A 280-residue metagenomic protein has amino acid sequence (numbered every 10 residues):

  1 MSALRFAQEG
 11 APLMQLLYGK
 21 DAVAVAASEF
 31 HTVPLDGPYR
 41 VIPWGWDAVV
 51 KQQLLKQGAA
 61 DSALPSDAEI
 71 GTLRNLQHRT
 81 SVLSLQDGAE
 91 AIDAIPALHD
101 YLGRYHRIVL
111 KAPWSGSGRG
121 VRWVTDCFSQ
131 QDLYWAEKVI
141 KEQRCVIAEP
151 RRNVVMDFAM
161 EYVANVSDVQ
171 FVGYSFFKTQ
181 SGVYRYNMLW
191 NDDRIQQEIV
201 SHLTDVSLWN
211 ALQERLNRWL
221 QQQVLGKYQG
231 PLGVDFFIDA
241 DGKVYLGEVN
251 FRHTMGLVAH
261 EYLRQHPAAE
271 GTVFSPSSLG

Functional and structural regions predicted by a protein language model:
A3-M14, L76-T80, S129-Y134, T204-R218: Well-ordered, non-membrane alpha-helical segments in soluble/globular domains
R5, V172-I195, R252-T254, E261-E270: Extended active-site and interfacial segments that coordinate phosphate-rich ligands in large catalytic machineries
F6-G19, A24-R104, G116: Conserved N-proximal alpha/beta basic substrate-recognition cap immediately N-terminal to, or forming the N-lobe
H106, Q131-Y186, G233, F237-Y245: Phosphate-binding site of ATP-dependent enzymes
I108-W135, M156-A159, S181-V200: Glycine-rich phosphate-binding loop of ATP-grasp-fold ATP-dependent ligases
S115, R151-M156, L225-G230: A short catalytic or substrate-binding loop motif that flags glycine-/basic-rich loops and adjacent residues that bind
Y184-D241: A long amphipathic alpha-helix within ATP-dependent nucleotide-binding catalytic cores
V200-A211, Y228, A240-K243, F251-G280: C-terminal active-site "lid" helix and adjoining low-complexity regulatory extension at the edge of ATP-using catalytic
